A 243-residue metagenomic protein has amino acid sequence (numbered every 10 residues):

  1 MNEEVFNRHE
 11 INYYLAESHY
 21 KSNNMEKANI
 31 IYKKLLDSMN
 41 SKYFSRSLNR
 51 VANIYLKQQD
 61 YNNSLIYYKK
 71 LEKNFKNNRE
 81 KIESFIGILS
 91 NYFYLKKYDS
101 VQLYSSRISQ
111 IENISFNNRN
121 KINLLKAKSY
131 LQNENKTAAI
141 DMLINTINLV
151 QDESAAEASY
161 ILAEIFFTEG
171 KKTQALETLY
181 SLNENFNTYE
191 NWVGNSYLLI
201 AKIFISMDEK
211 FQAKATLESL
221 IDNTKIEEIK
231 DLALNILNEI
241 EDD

Functional and structural regions predicted by a protein language model:
M1-D243: Acidic, polar-rich low-complexity tracts and alpha-helical solenoid repeat scaffolds
